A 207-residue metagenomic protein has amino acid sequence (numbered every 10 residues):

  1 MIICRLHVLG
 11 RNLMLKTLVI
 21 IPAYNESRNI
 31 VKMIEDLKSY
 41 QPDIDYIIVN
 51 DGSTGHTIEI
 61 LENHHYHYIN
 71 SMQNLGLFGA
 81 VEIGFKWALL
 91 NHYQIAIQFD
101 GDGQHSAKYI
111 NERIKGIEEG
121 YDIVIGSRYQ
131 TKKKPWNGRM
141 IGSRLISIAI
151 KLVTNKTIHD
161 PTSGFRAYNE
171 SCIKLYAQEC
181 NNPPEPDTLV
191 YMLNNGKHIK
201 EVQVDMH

Functional and structural regions predicted by a protein language model:
K16-L18, D187: Cell-envelope/extracellular polymer assembly enzymes that use nucleotide-activated donors
E26-N29, S53, S106: Donor nucleotide-sugar binding loop of glycosyltransferases
E26-S39: Short, well-formed alpha-helical segments that are part of the catalytic scaffolds of diverse glycosyltransferases
N50-I58, G103: A conserved acidic beta->alpha catalytic loop
M72-Q73, F78-L90, I95, A107-N182: Acceptor/aglycone-binding surface of glycosyltransferases and processive sugar-polymer synthases
C172-Y176, N182-H198: A short, conserved alpha-helix in the catalytic core of glycosyltransferases
K200-H207: Active-site donor/metal-binding and catalytic loop motifs of nucleotide-sugar-dependent glycosylation enzymes
